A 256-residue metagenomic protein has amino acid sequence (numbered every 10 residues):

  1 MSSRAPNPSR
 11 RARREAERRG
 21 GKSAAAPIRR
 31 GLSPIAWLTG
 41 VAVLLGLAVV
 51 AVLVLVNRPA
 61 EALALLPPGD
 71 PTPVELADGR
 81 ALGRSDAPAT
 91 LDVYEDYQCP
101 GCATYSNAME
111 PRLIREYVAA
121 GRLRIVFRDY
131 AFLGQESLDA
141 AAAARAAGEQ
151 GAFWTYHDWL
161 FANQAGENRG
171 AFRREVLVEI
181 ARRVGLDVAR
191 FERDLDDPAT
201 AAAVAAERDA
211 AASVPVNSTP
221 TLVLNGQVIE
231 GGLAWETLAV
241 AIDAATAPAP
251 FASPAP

Functional and structural regions predicted by a protein language model:
S2-L53, E110, V178-P256: C-terminal cap of thioredoxin/glutaredoxin-like
N57-P71: Ser/Thr/Pro/Gly-rich low-complexity linker/stalk segments immediately outside membranes or between
T72-A89: A short beta-strand-turn-helix
L76, P88, A140, S218-T219: A structure-centric signal for secondary-structure junctions around beta-strands
A81-L82, F172, I229: Short clusters of hydrophobic/aromatic residues that line enzyme substrate/ligand-binding pockets
A81-R84, R115, V214: Short secondary-structure boundary/capping segments
A87, D92-R182: Structural alpha/beta surface segment adjacent to cysteine/selenocysteine redox centers across thiol/disulfide enzymes
